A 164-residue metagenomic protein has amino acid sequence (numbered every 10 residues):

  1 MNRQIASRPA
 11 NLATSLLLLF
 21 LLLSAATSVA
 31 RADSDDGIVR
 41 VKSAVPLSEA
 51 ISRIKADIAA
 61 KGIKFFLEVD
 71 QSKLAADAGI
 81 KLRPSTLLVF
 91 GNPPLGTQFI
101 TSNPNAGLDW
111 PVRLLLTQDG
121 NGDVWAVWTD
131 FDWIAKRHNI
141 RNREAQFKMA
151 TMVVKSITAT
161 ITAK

Functional and structural regions predicted by a protein language model:
N2-L16: Bacterial N-terminal signal peptides that target proteins for export
A13-A25: Bacterial N-terminal signal peptides
A32-I63, A159: Terminal, regulation- and interaction-focused segments at domain boundaries
A50, I54, Q71, A150-V153: Stable alpha-helical elements in mature extracytoplasmic
K55, A59-V112, L116: Compact, glycine-rich, soluble single-domain proteins
R113-I140: Beta-strand/loop substructures that line and gate deep hydrophobic ligand-binding cavities in soluble
F131-K164: C-terminal partner/receptor-binding element of secreted or periplasmic proteins
